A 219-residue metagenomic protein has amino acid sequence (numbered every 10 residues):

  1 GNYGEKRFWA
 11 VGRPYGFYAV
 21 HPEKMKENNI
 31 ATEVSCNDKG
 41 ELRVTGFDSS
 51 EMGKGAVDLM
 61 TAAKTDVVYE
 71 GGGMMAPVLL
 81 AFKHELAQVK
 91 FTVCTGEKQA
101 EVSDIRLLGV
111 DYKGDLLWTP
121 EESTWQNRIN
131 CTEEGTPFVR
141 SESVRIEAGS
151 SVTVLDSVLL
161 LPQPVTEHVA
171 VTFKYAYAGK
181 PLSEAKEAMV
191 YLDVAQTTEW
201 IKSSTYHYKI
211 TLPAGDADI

Functional and structural regions predicted by a protein language model:
G1-R106, R145-L155, P164-V165, T172-Y177 (+2 more regions): Short, low-hydrophobicity acidic/polar segments
K24, E122, V139, P164-T166 (+2 more regions): Intrinsically disordered, low-complexity segments enriched in proline/serine/threonine
E97-E134: Short, ordered, surface-exposed loop/turn motifs in non-cytosolic proteins
N130, E134-V158: Extracellular adhesion/glycan-binding regions together with long Ser/Thr- and acidic-residue-rich low-complexity tracts
L161: Short, positively charged
A170, Y177-I219: Hydrophilic extracytoplasmic domains
